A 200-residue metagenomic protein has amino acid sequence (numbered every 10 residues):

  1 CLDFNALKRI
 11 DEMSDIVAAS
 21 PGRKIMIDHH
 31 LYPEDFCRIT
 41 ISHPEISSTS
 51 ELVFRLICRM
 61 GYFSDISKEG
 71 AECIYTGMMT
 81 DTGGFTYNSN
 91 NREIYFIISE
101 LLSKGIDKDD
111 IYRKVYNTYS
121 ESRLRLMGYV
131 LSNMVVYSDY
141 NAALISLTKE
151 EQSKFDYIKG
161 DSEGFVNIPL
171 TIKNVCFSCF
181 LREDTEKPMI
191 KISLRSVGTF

Functional and structural regions predicted by a protein language model:
C1-D3, D28, G77, I145-T148 (+1 more regions): Short beta-strand segments
C1-I39: Active-site cofactor/cluster-binding pocket
L2-N5, I27-H30, L56, T82 (+3 more regions): Fold-independent oxyanion-binding glycine-rich loops and adjacent beta-strand/coil segments at enzyme active sites
M13-V17, I39-S42, R92-E93, L194-R195: Short, glycine/charged-enriched secondary-structure capping and boundary segments
I16-A19, P33-E34, I66-K68, G77 (+2 more regions): Solvent-exposed alpha-helices and their adjacent loops that cap or buttress functional pockets in soluble metabolic
R23-I27, I39-S42, A143, C179-L181: Hydrophobic/aromatic beta-strand patches that form the interior of the parallel beta-sheet core in alpha/beta enzyme
H29-I97: Short alpha-helices
T82-F200: Hydrophobic helix-and-loop "lid/oligomerization" segment in the mid-to-C-terminal part of catalytic domains
